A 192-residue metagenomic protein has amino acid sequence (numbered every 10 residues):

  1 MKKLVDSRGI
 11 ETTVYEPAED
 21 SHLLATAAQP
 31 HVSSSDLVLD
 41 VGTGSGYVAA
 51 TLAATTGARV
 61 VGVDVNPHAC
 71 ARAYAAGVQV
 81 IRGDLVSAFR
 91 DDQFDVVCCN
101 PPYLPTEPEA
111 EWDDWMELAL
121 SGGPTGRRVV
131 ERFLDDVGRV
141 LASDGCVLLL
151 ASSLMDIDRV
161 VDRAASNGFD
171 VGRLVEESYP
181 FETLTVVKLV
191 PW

Functional and structural regions predicted by a protein language model:
M1-W192: Auxiliary N-terminal substrate/complex-recognition segments of SAM-dependent methyltransferases
